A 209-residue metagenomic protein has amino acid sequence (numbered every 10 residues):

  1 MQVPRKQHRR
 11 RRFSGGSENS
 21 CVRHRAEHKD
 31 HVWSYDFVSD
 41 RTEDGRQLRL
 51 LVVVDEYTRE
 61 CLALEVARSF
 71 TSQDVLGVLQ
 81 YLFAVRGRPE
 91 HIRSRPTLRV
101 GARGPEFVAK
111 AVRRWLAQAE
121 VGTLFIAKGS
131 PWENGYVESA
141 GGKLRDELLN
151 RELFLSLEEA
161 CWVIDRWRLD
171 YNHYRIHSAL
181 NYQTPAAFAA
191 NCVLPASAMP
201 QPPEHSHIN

Functional and structural regions predicted by a protein language model:
M1-V32, P105, S130, T184-V193: Basic, flexible linker segments flanking DNA-binding modules in nucleic acid-interacting mobile-element proteins
D30, S34, L50, T71 (+5 more regions): Hydrophobic (often cysteine-bearing) scaffold residues that line and stabilize catalytic clefts of nucleotide/cofactor
V32-L62, R68: An active-site-proximal beta-strand-loop segment
T42, R46, L64-H91, P105: Active-site beta-loop-alpha junctions of metal-dependent nucleic acid enzymes, especially the RNase H-like/DDE
R59, I92, R99-G101: Buried hydrophobic side chains on well-structured beta-strands
E60-L64, T123-I126, N150: Short small-residue beta-strand/loop micro-motif enriched in glycine and branched aliphatics
R95, G101-R103, A109-L116, F125-R145 (+2 more regions): RNase H-like two-metal-ion nuclease catalytic core shared by retroviral integrases and related mobile-element nucleases
A117-V121, G142-N209: C-terminal domain-tail junction helix/linker
